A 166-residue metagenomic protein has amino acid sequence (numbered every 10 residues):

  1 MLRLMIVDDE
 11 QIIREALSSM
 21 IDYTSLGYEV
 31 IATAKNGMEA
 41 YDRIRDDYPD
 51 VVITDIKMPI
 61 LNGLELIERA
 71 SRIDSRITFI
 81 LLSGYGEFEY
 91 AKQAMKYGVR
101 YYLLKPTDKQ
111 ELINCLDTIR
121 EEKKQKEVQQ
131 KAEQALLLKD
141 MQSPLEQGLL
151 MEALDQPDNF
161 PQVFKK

Functional and structural regions predicted by a protein language model:
D8, D55: Active-site residues of response regulator receiver
Q11-A32, D46: Two-component/phosphorelay signaling modules centered on CheY-like receiver
T33-V51: Acidic, metal-coordinating helix/loop segments flanking the phosphotransfer/catalytic sites of two-component signaling
N36-E39, N62-E65, S83: Acidic catalytic/metal-coordinating carboxylates
D42, L64-S75: Short amphipathic alpha-helix used as the core "switch/output" element in two-component signaling
M58: Receiver (REC) domain active-site loop signature in two-component systems and cognate sites in sensor histidine kinases
E65, G86-Y101: Alpha4 helix (beta4-alpha4-beta5 surface) of REC/receiver domains from two-component response regulators
Y101, T107-K166: Interdomain helical linkers/hinges and coiled-coil/dimerization scaffolds that transmit conformational signals
